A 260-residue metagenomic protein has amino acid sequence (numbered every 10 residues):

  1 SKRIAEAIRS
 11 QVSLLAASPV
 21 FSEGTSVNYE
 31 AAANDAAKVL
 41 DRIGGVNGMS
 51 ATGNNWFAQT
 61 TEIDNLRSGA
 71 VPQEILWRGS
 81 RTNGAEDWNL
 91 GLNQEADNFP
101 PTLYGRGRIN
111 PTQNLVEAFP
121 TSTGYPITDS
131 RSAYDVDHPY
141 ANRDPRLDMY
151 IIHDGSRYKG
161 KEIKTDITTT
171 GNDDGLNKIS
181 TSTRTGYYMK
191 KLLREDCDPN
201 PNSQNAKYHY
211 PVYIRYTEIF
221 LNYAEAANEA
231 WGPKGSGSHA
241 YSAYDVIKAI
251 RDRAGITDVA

Functional and structural regions predicted by a protein language model:
S1-E95, P101-Q113, E117-A260: Acidic/polar-rich alpha-helix caps and helix-coil junctions
